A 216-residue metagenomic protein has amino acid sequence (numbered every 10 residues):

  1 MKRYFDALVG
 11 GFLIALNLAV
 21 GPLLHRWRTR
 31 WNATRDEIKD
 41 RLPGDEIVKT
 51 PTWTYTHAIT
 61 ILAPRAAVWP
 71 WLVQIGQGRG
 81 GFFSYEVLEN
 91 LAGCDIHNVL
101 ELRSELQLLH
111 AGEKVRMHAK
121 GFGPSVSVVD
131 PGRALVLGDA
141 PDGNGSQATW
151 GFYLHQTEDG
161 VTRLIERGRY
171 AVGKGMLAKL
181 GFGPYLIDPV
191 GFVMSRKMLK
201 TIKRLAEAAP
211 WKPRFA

Functional and structural regions predicted by a protein language model:
R3-D6, G10-G21, G93, E101 (+2 more regions): C-terminal lid/capping helical subdomain adjacent to the catalytic/cofactor pocket in oxidative enzymes
F5, V9-F12, L16, W27-R28 (+2 more regions): A conserved amphipathic terminal alpha-helix motif
G11-T54: Short acidic N-proximal helix/loop "leader" segments that mark the beginning of a domain or an inter-domain linker
L23, T34, I61-A63, C94 (+1 more regions): Alpha-helical protein-protein interaction elements
D40-T52, T60-A66, V73-I165, Y170-A171 (+2 more regions): Glycine-rich portal/gate segments that line the openings of hydrophobic small-molecule binding cavities
